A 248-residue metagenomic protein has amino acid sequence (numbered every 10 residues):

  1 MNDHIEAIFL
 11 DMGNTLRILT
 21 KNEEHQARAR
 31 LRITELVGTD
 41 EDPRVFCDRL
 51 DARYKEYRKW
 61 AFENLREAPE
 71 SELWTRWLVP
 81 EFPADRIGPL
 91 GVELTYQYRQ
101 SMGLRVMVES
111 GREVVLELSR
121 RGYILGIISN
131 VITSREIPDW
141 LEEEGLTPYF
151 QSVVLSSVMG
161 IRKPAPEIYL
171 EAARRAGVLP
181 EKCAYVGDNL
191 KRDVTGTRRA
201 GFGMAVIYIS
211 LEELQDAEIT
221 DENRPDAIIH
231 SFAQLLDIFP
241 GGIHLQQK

Functional and structural regions predicted by a protein language model:
M1-I8, I18-T20, E41-R44, R112 (+4 more regions): Asp-based, Mg2+/Mn2+-dependent phosphohydrolase catalytic module
N2-E109, E113-R121, S134: N-terminal helical cap/lid subdomain that shapes the substrate entry/recognition surface in HAD-like hydrolases
